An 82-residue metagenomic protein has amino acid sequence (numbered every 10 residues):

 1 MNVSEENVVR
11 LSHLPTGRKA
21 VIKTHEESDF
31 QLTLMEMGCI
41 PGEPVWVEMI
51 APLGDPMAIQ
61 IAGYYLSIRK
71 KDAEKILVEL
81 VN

Functional and structural regions predicted by a protein language model:
M1-N82: Compact, glycine-rich, soluble single-domain proteins
